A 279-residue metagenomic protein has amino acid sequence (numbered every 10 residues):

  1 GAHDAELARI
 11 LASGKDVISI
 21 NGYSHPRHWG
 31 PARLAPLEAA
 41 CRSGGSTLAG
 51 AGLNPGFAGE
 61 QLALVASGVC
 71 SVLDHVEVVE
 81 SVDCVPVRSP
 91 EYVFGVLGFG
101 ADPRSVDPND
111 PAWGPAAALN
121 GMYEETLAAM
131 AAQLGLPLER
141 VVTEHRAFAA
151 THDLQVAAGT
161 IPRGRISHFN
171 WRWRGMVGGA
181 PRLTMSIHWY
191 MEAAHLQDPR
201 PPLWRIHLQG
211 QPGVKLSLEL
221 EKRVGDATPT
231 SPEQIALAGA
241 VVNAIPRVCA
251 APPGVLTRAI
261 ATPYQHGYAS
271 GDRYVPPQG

Functional and structural regions predicted by a protein language model:
G1-D4, P31, G56, A117-E124 (+1 more regions): Electropositive phosphate-/nucleotide-binding environments in soluble metabolic enzymes
D4, A8, A12-D16, N21-T47: Rossmann-fold NAD(P)-binding glycine/threonine-rich loop
Y23-P26, L48-L53, N109-A118, D226-P232: Flexible, glycine/proline-enriched loop segments at strand-loop-helix junctions that form or flank small-ligand binding
S24-W29, G52-G59, D83: Gly/Ser/Thr-rich loops at beta-strand to alpha-helix junctions that form or flank small-molecule/cofactor-binding
F57-V69: Alpha-helical support elements that line or immediately flank enzyme active sites and cofactor-binding pockets
S67-W204, S231, N243: Active-site-lining helix/loop region of Rossmann-like oxidoreductase modules
Q155-G279: C-terminal active-site/capping subdomain that shapes the small-molecule cofactor and substrate pocket of enzyme
